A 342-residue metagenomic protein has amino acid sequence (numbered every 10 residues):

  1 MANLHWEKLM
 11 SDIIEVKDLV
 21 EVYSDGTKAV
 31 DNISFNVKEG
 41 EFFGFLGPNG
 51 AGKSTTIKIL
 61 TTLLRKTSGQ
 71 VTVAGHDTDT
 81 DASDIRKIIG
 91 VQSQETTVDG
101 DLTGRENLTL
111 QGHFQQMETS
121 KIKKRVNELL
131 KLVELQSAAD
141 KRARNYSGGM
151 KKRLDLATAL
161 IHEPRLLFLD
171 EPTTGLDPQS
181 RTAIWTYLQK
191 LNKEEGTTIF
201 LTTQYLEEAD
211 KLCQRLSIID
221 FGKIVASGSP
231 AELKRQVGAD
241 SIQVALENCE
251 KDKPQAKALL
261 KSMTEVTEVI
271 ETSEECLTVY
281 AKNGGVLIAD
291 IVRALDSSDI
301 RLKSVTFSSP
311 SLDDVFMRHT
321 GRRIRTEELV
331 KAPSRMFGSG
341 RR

Functional and structural regions predicted by a protein language model:
A2-E7, N283-R342: C-terminal coupling/interaction segments
S11-I14, E21-A226: ABC transporter nucleotide-binding domains
I14-K17, D31, T67, T267 (+2 more regions): A short, local hydrophobic-aromatic micro-motif
E21, E268-E271, V305-F307: Hydrophobic/anchoring residues in structured secondary elements
Q70, R142, S241-Q243, R301-T306: Residues at or immediately flanking beta-strands
G90, Q116, D155, G238 (+3 more regions): A generic structural signal for secondary-structure junctions that act as hinges or helix/strand caps at the edges
T186-K282: ABC transporter nucleotide-binding domain
